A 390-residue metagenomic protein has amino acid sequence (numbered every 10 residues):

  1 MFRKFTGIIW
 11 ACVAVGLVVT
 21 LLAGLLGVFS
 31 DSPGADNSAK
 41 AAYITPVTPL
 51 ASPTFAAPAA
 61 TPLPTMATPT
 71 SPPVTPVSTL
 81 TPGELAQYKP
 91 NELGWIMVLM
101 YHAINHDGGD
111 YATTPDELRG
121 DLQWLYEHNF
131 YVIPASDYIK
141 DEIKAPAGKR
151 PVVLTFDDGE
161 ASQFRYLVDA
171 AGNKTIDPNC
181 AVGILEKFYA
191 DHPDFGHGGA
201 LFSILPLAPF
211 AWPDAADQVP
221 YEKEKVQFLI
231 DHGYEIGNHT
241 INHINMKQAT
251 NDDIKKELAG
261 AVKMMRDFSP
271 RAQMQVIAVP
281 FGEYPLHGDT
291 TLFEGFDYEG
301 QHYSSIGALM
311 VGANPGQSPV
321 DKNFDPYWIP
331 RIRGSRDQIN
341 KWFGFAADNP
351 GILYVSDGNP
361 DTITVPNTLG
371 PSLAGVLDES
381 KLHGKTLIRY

Functional and structural regions predicted by a protein language model:
M1-V15: N-terminal Sec-pathway targeting helices
T20-N37: Hydrophobic single-pass membrane-insertion segments
Y43-T155, E160-V168, A249-Y390: C-terminal active-site subregion of NodB/CE4 polysaccharide deacetylases
Y88-N91, F188-G196, D217-G237, G300-Q301 (+1 more regions): Acidic (Asp/Glu)-rich catalytic clusters
L99, N179-S203, H232-E235, T240-N242 (+1 more regions): CE4/NodB-like, metal-dependent polysaccharide N-deacetylase domain that modifies extracellular/periplasmic N-acetylated
T113, G172-C180, A216-Y221, A249-E257: Alpha-helix N-cap and loop-to-helix initiation/capping positions
R150, L154-D158, F228-H239: Short coil-to-beta-strand
F156-G159, Q163-R165, K174-D177, E186-K225 (+1 more regions): A substrate-binding/cap region within the structured catalytic cores of diverse enzymes
